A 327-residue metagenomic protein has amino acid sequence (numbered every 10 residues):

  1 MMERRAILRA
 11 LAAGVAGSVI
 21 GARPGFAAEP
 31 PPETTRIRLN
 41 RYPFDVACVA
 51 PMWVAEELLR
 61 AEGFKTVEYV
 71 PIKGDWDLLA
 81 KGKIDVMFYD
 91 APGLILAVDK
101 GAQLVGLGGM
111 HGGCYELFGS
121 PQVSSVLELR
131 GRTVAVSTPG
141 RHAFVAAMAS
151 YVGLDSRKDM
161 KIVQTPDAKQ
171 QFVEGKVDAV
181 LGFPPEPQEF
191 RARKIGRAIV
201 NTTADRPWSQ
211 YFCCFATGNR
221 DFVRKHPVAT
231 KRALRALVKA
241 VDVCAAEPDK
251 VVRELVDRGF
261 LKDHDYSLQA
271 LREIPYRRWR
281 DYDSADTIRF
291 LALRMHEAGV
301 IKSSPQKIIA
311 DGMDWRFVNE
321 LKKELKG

Functional and structural regions predicted by a protein language model:
M1-M2: Secretory targeting signals
A6-F26: N-terminal export signals
L11, H111, T133, K194 (+3 more regions): A general structural motif at alpha-helix termini
A28-D167, Q171-E174, D178-P184, I195-V200 (+1 more regions): Short, glycine-/small- and polar/acidic-enriched structural segments that line small-molecule recognition paths
A61-G63, A204-S209, Y276-S284: Short, solvent-exposed loop/beta-turn-alpha elements that line the ligand-binding surface or hinge of extracytoplasmic
P92, D167-D257: Pocket-lining segment of extracytoplasmic ligand-binding domains
K225-S303: Secondary-structure end/capping motifs
M295-G327: Conserved C-terminal helix/tail region of periplasmic/extracytoplasmic solute-binding proteins
